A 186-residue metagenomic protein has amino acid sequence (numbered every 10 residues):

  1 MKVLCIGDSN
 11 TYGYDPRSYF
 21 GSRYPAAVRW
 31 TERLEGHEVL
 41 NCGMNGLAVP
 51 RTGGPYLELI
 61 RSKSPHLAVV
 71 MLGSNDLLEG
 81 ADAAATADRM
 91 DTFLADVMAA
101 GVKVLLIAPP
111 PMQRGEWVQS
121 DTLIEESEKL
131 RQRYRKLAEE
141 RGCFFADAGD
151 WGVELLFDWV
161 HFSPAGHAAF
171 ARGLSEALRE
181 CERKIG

Functional and structural regions predicted by a protein language model:
M1-G43, L57-S64: Serine-esterase "nucleophile elbow" of acetyl-processing enzymes
G7, G13, G43-G46, G73 (+2 more regions): Glycine-centered flexibility sites
R33, L47-A48, D82, A100: General structural signal for secondary-structure boundaries
G46-P55: Structural motif
G54-G186: Alpha-helical cap/lid subdomain in secreted, periplasmic, or secretory-pathway luminal O-acyl-processing enzymes
